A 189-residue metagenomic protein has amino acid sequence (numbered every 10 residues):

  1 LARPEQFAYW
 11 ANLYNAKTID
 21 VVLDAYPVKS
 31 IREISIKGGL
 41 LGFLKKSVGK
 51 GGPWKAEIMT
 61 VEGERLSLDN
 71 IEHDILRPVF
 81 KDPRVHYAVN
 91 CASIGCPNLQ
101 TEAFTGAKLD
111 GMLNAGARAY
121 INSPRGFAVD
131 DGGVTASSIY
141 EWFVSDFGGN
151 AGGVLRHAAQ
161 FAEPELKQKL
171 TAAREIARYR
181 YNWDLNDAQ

Functional and structural regions predicted by a protein language model:
L1-Q189: Interaction/scaffold regions that mediate signaling and macromolecular assembly across diverse proteins
